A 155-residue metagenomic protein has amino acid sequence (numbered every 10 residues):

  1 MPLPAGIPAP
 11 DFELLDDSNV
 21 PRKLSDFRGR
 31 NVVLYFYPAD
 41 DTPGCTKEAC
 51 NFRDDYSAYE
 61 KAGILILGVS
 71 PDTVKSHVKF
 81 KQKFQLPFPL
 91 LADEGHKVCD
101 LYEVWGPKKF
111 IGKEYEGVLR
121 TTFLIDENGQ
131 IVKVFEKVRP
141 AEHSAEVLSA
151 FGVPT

Functional and structural regions predicted by a protein language model:
M1-T155: Chalcogenol-based redox active-site neighborhoods
